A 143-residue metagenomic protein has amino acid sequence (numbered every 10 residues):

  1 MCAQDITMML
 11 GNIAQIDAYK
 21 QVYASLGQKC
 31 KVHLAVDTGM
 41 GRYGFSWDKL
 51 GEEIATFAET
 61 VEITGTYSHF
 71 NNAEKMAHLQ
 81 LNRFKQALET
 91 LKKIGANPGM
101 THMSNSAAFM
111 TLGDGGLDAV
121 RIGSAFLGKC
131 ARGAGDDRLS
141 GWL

Functional and structural regions predicted by a protein language model:
C2-I16, S68: Catalytic beta/alpha-barrel core
K20-L26, K31, V36-L143: Active-site loop/helix belt of alpha/beta enzymes
